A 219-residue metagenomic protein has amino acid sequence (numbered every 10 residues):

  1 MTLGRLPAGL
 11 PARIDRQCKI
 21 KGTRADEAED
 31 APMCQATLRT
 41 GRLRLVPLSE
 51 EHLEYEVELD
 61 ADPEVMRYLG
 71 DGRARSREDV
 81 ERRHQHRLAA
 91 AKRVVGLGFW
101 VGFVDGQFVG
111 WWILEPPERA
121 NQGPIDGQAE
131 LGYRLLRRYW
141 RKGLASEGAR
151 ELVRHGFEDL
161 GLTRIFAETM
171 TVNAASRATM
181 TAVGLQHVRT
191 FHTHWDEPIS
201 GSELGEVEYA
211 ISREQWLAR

Functional and structural regions predicted by a protein language model:
T2-Y68, V101-R219: Acyl-donor (CoA/ACP) binding surface of acyl/acetyltransferases
E64-L88: Conserved GNAT-fold acetyl-CoA-binding loop/helix
V80-A90, E158-I165: Short, charged, low-hydrophobicity "junction" segments
R87-V101: A short helix-loop-beta-strand connector motif used in the catalytic cores of GNAT acetyltransferases and, in some
